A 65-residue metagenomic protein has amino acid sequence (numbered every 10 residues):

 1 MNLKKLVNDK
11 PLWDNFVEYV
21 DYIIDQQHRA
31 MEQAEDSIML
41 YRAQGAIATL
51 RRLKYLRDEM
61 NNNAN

Functional and structural regions predicted by a protein language model:
M1-A30: N-terminal acidic leader/helix
K10, N63-N65: Intrinsic disorder/low-complexity detector
I23-N63: Short, charge-rich amphipathic interface segments used for partner binding and complex assembly
